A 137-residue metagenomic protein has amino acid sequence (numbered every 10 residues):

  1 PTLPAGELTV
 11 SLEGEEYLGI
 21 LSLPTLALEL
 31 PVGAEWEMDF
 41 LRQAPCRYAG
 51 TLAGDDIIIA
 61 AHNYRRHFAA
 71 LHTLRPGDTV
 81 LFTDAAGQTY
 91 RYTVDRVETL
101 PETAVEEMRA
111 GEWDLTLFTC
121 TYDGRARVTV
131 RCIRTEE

Functional and structural regions predicted by a protein language model:
P1-E137: Solvent-exposed, non-transmembrane regions of membrane-associated and secreted proteins
